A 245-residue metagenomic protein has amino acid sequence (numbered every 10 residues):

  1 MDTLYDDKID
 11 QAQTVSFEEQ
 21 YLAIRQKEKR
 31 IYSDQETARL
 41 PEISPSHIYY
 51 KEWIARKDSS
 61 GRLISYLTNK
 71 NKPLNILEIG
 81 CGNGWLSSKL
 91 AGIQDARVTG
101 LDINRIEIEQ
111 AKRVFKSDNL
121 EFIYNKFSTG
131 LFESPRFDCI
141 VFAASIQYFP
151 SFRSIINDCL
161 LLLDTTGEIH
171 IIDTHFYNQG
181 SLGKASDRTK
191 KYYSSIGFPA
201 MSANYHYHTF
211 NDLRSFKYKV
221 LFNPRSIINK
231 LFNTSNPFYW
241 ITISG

Functional and structural regions predicted by a protein language model:
M1-R30: N-terminal auxiliary segments of SAM/dcSAM-dependent transferases
E52-K72: Conserved alpha-helix/loop element of class I SAM-dependent methyltransferases that forms part of the SAM/SAH-binding
P73-G82: Conserved class I S-adenosyl-L-methionine
N83-T129: Class I SAM-dependent methyltransferase SAM/SAH-binding core
V141: A conserved beta-strand element that flanks and buttresses the S-adenosyl-L-methionine
F149-C159: A short, conserved alpha-helix within the catalytic core of class I
G167-T174: Conserved beta-strand signature within the Rossmann-like core of class I S-adenosyl-L-methionine
H175-I227: C-terminal alpha-helical "lid/dimerization" subdomain adjacent to the S-adenosyl-L-methionine
